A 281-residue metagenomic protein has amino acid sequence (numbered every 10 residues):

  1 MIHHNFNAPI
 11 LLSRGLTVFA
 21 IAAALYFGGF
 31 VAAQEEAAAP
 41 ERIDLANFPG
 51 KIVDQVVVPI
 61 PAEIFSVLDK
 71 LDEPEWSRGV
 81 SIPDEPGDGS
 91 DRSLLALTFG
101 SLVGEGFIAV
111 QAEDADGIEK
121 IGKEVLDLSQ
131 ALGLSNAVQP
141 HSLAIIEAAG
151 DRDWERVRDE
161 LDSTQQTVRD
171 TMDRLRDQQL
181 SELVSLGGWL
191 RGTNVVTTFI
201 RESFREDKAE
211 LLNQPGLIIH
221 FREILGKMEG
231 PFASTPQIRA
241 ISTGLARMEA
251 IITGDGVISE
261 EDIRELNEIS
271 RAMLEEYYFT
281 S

Functional and structural regions predicted by a protein language model:
M1-L12: N-terminal secretory signal peptides that target proteins for export/translocation
R14-G28: Bacterial N-terminal signal peptides
G29-A33: Sec/Tat signal peptide C-region and signal peptidase I cleavage site
E35-I145: N-terminal Sec/ER secretory leader and immediately downstream segment of secreted/extracellular precursors
G106-E113, L132, N136, T171-L175 (+4 more regions): Secondary-structure edge/capping motif, primarily at the C-terminal ends of alpha-helices and the immediately following
E119-K123, L143-A144, L183-L186, K208-P215 (+2 more regions): Short, charged, amphipathic alpha-helical segments
A148-P231: Extended amphipathic alpha-helical interaction segments
E229-S281: A cross-kingdom marker for long, charged
